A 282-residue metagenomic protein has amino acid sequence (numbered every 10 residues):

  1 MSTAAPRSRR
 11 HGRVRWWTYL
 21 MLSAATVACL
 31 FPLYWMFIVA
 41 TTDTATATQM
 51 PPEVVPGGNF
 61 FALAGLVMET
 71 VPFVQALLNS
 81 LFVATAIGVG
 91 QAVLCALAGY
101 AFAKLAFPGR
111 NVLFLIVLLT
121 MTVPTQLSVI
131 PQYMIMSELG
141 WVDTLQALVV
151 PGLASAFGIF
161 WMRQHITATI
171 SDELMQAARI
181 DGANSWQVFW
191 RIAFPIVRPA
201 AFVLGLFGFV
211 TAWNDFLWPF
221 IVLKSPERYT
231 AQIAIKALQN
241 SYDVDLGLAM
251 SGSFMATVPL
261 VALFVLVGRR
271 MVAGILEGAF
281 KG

Functional and structural regions predicted by a protein language model:
M1-H11: Short, Lys/Arg-rich, polar N-terminal cytosolic tail immediately upstream of the first transmembrane signal-anchor
V14-G282: A structural signal for multi-pass alpha-helical bundles of membrane permease subunits that mediate small-molecule
